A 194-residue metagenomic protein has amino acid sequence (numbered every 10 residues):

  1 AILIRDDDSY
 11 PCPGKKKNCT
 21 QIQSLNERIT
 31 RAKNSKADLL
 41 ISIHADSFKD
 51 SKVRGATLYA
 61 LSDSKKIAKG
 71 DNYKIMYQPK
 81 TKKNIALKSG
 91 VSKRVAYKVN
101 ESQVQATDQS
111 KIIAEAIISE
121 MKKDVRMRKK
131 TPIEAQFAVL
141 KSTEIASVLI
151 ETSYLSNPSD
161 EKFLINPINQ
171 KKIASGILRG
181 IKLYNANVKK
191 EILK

Functional and structural regions predicted by a protein language model:
A1-K194: Active-site-proximal helix/loop segments of hydrolytic enzymes
